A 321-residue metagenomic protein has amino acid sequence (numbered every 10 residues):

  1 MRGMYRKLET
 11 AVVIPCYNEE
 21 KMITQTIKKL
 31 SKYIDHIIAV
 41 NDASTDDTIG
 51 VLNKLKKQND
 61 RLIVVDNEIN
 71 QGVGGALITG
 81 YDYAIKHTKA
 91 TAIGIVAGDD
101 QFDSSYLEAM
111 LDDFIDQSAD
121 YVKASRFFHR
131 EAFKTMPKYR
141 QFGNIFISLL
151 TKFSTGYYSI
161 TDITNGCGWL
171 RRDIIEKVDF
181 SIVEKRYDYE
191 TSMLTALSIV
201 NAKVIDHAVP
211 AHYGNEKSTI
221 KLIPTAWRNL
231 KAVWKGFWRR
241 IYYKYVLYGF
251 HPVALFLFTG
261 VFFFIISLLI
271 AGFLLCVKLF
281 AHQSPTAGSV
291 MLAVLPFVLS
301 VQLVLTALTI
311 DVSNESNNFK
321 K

Functional and structural regions predicted by a protein language model:
R2-Y5, I182-K321: Hydrophobic helical membrane-anchoring modules
E9-A11, H36, S192: Cell-envelope/extracellular polymer assembly enzymes that use nucleotide-activated donors
A11-P15, I38, D66: Short hydrophobic beta-strand elements that form part of the catalytic alpha/beta core underpinning NDP-sugar/donor
Y17-Y33: Short, well-formed alpha-helical segments that are part of the catalytic scaffolds of diverse glycosyltransferases
K21-Q25, D46-L55: Acidic helix N-cap motif at the loop->helix transition within catalytic regions of sugar-transfer enzymes
N41-G50, I69, D100: A conserved acidic beta->alpha catalytic loop
V65-K86, A92, S104-Y187, Y213-P224: Acceptor/aglycone-binding surface of glycosyltransferases and processive sugar-polymer synthases
K89-D99: Short beta-strand-to-loop acidic/aromatic patch adjacent to the donor-nucleotide binding site
